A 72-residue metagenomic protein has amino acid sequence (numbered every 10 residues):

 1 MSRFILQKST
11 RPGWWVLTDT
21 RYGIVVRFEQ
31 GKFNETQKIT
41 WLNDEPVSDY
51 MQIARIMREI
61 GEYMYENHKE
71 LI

Functional and structural regions predicted by a protein language model:
S2-N34: N-terminal acidic leader/helix
I39-I72: Mixed-charge, Lys/Arg-enriched low-complexity segments
